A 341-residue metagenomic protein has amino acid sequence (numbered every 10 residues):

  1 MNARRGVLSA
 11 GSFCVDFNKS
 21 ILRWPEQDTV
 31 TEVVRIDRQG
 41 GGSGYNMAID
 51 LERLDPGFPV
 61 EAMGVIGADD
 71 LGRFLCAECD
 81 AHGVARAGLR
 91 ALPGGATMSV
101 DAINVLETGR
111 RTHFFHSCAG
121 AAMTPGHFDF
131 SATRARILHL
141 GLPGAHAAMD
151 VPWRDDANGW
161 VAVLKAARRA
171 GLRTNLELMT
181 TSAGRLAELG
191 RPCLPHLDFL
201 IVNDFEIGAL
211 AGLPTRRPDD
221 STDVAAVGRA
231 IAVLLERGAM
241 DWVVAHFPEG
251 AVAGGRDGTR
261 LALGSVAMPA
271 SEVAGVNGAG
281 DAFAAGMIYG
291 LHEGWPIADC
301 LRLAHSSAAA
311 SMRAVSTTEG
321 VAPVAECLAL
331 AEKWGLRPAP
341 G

Functional and structural regions predicted by a protein language model:
M1-V15, R73-A91, G95, I103-A262 (+2 more regions): Ribokinase/PfkB-type carbohydrate-kinase core domain
M1-V84, M123, H146, E272-V276 (+1 more regions): Glycine-rich phosphate/adenosyl-contacting loop at the front of the ribokinase-like
G44-A48, W160, A284: A general structural signal for well-ordered alpha-helical segments in protein cores
I49-D50, A209-A211, V273-I297, L301: Short, small-residue alpha-helix embedded
D55-P59, T259, G290-A304: Phosphate-handling active-site elements
V65, V100-I103: Catalytic-core segment of enzymes that process non-peptidic bonds
A68-F74, R302-S316: Short, conserved aromatic-histidine micro-motifs
H82, G290, S311: Short alpha-helical functional segments enriched in proximate histidine and acidic residues
